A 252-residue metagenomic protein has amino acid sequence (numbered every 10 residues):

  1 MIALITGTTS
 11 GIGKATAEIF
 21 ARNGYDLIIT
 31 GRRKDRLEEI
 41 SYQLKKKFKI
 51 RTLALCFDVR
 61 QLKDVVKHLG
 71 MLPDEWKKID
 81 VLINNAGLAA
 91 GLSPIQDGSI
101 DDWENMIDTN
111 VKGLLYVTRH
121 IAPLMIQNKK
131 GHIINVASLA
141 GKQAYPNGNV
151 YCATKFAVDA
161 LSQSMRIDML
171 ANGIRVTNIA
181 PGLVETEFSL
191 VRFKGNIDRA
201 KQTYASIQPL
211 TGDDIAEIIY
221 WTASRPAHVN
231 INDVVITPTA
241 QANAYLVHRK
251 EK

Functional and structural regions predicted by a protein language model:
T9-S10: Conserved glycine-rich cofactor-binding loop
Y25-E39: Conserved glycine-rich Rossmann-like NAD(P)H-binding loop of the short-chain dehydrogenase/reductase
C56-H68, I100: The beta1-alpha1 cofactor-binding region of Rossmann-like NAD(H)/NADP(H)-dependent oxidoreductases
S93-I95, D102-I107: Substrate-binding pocket helix/loop in short-chain dehydrogenase/reductase
T118, T154: Active-site helix of classical SDR
S138: Residue(s) in the substrate-gating loop at a strand-loop-helix junction that position the organic substrate next
N178-G182, D198-A244: C-terminal helical subdomain
